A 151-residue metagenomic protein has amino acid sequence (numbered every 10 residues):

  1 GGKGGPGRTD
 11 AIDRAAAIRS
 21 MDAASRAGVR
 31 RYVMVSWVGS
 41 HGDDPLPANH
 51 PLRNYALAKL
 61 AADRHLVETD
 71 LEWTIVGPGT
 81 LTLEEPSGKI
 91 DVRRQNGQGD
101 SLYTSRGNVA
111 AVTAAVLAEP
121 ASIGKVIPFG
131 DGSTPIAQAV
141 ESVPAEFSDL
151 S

Functional and structural regions predicted by a protein language model:
G1-R26: NAD(P)H-binding glycine-rich loop region in Rossmannoid oxidoreductase-like domains and their noncatalytic homologs
G7-T9, S25-R31, S36-S151: Oxidoreductase cofactor-interface core, primarily capturing Rossmann-like NAD(P)-dependent enzymes
